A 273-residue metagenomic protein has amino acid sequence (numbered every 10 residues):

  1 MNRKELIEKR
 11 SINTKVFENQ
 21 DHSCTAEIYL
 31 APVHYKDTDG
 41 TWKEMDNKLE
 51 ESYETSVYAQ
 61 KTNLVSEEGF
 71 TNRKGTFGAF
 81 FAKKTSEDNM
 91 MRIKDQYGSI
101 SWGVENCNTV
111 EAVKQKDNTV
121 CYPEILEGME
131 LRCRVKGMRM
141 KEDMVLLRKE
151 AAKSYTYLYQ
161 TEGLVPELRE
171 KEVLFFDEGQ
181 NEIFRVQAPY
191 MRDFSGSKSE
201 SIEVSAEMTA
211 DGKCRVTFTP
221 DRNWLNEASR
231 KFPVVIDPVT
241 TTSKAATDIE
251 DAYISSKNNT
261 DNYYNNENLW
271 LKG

Functional and structural regions predicted by a protein language model:
M1-D248, S255-D261: Residues that cap or anchor secondary-structure elements
Y253-G273: Polar, enzyme-active/binding microenvironments
